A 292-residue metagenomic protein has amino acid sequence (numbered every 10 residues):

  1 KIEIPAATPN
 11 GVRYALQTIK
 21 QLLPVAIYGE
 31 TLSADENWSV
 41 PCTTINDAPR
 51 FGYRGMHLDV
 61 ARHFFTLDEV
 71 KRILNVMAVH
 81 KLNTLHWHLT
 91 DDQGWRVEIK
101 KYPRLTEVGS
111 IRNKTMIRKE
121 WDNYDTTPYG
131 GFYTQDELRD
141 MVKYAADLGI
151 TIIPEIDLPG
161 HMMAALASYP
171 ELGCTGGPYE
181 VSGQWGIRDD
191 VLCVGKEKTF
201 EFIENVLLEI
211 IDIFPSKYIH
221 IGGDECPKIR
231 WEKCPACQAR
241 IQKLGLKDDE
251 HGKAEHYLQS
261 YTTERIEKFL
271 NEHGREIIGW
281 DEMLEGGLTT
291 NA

Functional and structural regions predicted by a protein language model:
K1-E201, N205-Y218, R265: Feature activates predominantly on carbohydrate-active enzymes
A165-T175, E180-A292: Active-site neighborhood of glycoside hydrolase catalytic domains
